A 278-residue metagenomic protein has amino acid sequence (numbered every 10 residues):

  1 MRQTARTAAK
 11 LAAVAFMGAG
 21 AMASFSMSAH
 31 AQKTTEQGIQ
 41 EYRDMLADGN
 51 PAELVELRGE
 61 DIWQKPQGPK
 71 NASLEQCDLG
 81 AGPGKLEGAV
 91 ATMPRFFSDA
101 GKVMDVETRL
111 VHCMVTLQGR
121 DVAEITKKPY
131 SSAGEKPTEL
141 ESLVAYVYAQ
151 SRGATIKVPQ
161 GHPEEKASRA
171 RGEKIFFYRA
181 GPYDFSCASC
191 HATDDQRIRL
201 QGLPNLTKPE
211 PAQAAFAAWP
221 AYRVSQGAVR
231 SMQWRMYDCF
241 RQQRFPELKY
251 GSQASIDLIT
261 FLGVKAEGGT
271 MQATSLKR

Functional and structural regions predicted by a protein language model:
M1-R2, L200: N-terminal amphipathic/basic-hydrophobic helices that include classical n-h-c signal peptides and signal-anchor
R2-A15: Bacterial N-terminal signal peptides that target proteins for export
R2-Q3, P163-S168, L262, A266-T270: Well-ordered, non-transmembrane segments within structured domains
K10-A12, H30, P51, E164: A residue-level detector for conformationally permissive "hinge/kink" positions
M17-S28: C-terminal segment of classical bacterial N-terminal signal peptides
A31-L54, Q64-S142, R152-G153, Y178-R278: Electron-transfer interface patches adjacent to heme c in soluble/periplasmic c-type cytochromes and di-/multiheme
D44-E60, A154-E173: Short, charged low-complexity linear segments at domain edges
L143-V147, P159-Q160: Hydrophobic, well-structured mid-protein blocks that either form specific transmembrane helices
